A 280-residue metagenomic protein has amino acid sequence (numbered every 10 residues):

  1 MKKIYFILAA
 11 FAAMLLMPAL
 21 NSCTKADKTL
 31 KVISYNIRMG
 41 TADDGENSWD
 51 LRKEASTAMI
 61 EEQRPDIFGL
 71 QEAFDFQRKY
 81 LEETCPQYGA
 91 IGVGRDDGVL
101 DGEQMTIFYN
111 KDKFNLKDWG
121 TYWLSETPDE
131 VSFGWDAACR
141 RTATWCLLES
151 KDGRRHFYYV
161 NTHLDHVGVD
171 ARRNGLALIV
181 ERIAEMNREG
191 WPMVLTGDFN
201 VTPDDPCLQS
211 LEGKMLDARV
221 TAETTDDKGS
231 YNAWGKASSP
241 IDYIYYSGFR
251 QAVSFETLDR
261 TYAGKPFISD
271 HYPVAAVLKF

Functional and structural regions predicted by a protein language model:
M1-K28: Bacterial Sec-dependent N-terminal signal peptides
L20-T84, D97-G102, F280: N-terminal, active-site-proximal structural segment of metallo-dependent hydrolase catalytic domains
T29-T41, K117-Y122, R155-L164: Active-site-proximal beta-strand elements of phosphoester/diester hydrolases
L30, D66-I67, F157, P192-V194 (+1 more regions): Short, Asp-centered acidic motifs that coordinate Mg2+ and/or phosphate in catalytic or ligand-binding sites
R38, F74, H163-D165, F199-T202 (+1 more regions): Catalytic metal-binding/acid-base residues of hydrolase active sites
R52, S56, Q77, L81 (+4 more regions): Stable alpha-helical elements in mature extracytoplasmic
I67-Y158, Q251, E256-L258: Structured beta-strand-rich core segments of catalytic domains in phosphoester-bond hydrolases
D170, N174, E181-M193, N200-F280: Metal-dependent phosphoester-hydrolase catalytic domains
